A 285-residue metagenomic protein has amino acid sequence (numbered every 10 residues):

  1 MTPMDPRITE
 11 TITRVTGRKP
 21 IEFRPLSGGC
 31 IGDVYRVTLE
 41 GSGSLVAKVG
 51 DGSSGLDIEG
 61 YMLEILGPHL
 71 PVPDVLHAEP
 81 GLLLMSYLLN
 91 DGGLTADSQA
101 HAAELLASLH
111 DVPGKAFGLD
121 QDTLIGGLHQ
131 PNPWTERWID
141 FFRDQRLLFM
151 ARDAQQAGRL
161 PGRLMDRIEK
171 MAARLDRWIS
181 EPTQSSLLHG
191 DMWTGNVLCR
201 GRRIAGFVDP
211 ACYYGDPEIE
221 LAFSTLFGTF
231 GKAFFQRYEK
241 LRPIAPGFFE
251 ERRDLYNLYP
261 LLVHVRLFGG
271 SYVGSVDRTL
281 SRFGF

Functional and structural regions predicted by a protein language model:
T2-P3, G50-S54, L226: Short, surface-exposed ligand-recognition loops at beta-strand->loop->(often short) alpha-helix junctions that present
M4-R14, G114-L187, R200, K240 (+1 more regions): An alpha-helical support segment within catalytic cores of ATP-dependent transferases
G17-R24: Conserved N-terminal boundary motif of the eukaryotic protein kinase catalytic domain
R24-D140, F285: ATP-binding pocket architecture of kinase catalytic cores
Q99-A102, L164, I168, V276: Hydrophobic packing residues in well-ordered alpha-helices of helical domains and bundles
E136-R143, R152, Q184-L187, T194-E251 (+3 more regions): Active-site Asp-x-Gly
L255-H264: Short helix/strand-capping connector loops at secondary-structure junctions
H264-F285: ATP/Mg2+ or Mg2+-diphosphate-binding catalytic cores that bind nucleotide phosphates or diphosphates via glycine-rich
